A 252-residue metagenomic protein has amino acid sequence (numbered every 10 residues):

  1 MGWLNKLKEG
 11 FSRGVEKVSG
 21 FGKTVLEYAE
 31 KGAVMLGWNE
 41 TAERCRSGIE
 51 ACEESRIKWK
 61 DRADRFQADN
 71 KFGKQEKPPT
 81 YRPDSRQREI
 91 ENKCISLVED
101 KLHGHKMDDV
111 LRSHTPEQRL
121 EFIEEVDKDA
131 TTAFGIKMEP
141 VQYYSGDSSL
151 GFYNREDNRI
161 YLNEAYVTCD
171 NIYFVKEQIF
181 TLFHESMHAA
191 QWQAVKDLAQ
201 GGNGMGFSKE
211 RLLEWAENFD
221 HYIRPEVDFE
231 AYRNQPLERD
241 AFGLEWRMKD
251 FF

Functional and structural regions predicted by a protein language model:
M1-K71: Membrane- and interface-active hydrophobic/amphipathic segments that mediate membrane binding, fusion, translocation
G73-E99: N-terminal low-complexity, Pro/Thr/Ser-rich intrinsically disordered segments that act as propeptides or flexible
E99-E156: Auxiliary, metal-adjacent structural segments of Zn-dependent hydrolase domains
T115-F122, V175, I179, R233 (+1 more regions): Hydrophobic (often cysteine-bearing) scaffold residues that line and stabilize catalytic clefts of nucleotide/cofactor
Y144-K176, W192-Q193: Active-site scaffold of zinc-dependent metalloenzymes
F174-A190: Short alpha-helix carrying the canonical HExxH Zn2+-binding catalytic motif
E185-N203: Catalytic Zn2+-binding segment of zinc metalloproteases
G202-F252: Metalloprotease/metallohydrolase-associated module, dominated by Zn2+-dependent proteases
